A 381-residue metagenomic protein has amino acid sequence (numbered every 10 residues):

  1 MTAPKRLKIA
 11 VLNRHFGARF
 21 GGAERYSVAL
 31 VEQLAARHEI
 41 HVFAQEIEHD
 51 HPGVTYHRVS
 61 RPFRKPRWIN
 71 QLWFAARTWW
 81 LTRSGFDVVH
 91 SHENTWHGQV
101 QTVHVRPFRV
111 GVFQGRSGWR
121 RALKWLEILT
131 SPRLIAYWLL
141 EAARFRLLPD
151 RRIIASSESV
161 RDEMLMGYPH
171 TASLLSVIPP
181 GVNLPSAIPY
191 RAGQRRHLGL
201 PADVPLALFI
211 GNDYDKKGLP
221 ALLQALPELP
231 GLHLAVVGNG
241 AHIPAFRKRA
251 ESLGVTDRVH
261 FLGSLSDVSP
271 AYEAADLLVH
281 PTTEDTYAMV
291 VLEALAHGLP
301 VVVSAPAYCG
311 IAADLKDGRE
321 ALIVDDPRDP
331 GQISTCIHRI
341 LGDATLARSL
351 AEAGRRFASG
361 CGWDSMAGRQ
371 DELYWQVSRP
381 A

Functional and structural regions predicted by a protein language model:
R25-A29, P205-E228, A241-A245: A conserved mid-protein helix/loop that constitutes part of the nucleotide-sugar donor-binding site
E127-S156, Y168-P169: Membrane-proximal helix-turn-helix segments that form the acceptor-binding/catalytic region of lipid-linked
S159, G181: Carbohydrate-associated surface elements
I188-L200: A short helix/loop element that forms part of the nucleotide-sugar donor recognition site in Leloir-type
S264, T283: Aromatic "clamp/platform" in nucleotide-sugar-dependent glycosyltransferases that forms part of the donor/acceptor
P300-G310: Short hydrophobic beta-strand element within catalytic cores of glycosyltransferases and related nucleotide-activated
A312-H338, T345-L346: Change "using UDP/GDP/dTDP sugars" to "using nucleotide sugars
R339, L346-G360, E372: A short, well-ordered alpha-helix in the C-terminal region of glycosyltransferases
